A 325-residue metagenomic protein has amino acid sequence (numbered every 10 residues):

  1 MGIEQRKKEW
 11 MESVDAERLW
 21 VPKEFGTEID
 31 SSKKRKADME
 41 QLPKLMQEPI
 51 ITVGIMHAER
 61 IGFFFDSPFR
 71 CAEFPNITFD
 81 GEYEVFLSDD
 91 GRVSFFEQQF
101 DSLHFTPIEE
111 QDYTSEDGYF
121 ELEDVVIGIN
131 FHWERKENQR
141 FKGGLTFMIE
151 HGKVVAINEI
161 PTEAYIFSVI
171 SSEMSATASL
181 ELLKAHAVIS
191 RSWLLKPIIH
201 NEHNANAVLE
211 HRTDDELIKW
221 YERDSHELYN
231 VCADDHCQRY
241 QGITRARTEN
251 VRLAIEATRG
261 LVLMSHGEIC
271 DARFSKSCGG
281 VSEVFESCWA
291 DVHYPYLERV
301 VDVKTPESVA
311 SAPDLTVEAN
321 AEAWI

Functional and structural regions predicted by a protein language model:
G2-I325: Conserved, single-site charged/polar hotspot
